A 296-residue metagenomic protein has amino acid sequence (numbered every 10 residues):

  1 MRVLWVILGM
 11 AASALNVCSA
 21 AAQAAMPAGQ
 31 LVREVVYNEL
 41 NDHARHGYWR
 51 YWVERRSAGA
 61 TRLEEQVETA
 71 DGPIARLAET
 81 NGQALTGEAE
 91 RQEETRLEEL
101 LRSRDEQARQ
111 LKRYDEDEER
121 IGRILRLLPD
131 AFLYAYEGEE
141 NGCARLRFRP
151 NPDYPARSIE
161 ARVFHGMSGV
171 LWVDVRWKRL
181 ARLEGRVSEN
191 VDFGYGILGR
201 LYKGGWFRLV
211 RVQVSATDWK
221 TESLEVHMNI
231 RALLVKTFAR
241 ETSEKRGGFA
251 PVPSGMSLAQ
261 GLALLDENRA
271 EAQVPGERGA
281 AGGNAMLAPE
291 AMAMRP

Functional and structural regions predicted by a protein language model:
W5-N16: Bacterial N-terminal signal peptides
L8, W52-R55, E222: Enriched - but not universal
L15-Q23: Signal peptide processing junction and immediate N-terminal pro/mature segment of secreted/exported proteins
A22-S168, R176-A181, R186-G205, Q213-S215 (+1 more regions): Structured extracytoplasmic
L180, W219-E222: A broad structural signal for short, well-ordered beta-strand segments within beta-sheet-rich domains
R208-V210, T221-S223: Beta-strand elements of repeat-based all-beta scaffolds
